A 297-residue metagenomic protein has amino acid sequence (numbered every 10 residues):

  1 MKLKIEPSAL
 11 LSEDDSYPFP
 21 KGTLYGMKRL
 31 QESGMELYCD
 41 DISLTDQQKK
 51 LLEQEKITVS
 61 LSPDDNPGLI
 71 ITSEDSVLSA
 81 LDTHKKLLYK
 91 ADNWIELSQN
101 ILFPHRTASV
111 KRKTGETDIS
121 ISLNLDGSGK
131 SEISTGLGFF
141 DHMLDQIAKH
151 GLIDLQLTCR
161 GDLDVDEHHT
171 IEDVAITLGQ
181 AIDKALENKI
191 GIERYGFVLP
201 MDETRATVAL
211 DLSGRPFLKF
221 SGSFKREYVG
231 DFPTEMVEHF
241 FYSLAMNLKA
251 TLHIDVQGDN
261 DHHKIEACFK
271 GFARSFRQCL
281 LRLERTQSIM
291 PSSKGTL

Functional and structural regions predicted by a protein language model:
I5-S8, S12, F19, Y25-D46: Substrate-recognition element of Asp-dependent hydrolases with the DxDx(T/V) motif
L11, N66-G68, D75-R106: Asp-based, Mg2+/Mn2+-dependent phosphohydrolase catalytic module
S16-Q31, L280, I289-L297: Charge-rich (especially acidic), low-complexity segments
G34-M35, I57, K249: Short phosphate-binding/catalytic loops that engage adenosine nucleotides
I42-L44, S62-D64, S73-V77: Short, polar loop motifs at secondary-structure junctions
D46-K56, L81-T83: Short, aromatic/basic amphipathic alpha-helical patches
I57-G68: Short acidic low-complexity segments
I95-L297: Polyanion-binding surfaces on beta-sheet-dominated domains and ring/shell assemblies
